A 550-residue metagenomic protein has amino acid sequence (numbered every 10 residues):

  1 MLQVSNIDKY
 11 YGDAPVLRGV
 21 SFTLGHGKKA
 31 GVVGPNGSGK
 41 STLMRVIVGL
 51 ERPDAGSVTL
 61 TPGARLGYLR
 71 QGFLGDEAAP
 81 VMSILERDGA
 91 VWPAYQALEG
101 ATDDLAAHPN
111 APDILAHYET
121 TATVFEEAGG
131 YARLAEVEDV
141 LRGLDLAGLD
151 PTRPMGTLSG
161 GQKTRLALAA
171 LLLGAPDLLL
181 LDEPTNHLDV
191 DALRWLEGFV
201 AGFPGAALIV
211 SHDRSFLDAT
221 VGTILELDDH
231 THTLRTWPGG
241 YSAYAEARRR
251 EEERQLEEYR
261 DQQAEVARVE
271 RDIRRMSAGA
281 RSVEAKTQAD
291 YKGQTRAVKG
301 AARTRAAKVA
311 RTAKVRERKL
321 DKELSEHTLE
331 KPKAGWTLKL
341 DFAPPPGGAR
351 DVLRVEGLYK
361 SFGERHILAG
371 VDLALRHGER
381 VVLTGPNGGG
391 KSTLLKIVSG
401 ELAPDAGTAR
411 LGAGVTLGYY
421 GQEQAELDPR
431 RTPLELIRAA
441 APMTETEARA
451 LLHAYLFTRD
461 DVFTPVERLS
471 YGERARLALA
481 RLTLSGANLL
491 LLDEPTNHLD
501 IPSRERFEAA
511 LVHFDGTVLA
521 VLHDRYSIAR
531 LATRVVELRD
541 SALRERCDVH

Functional and structural regions predicted by a protein language model:
M1-R260, L340-H550: ABC ATP-binding cassette signature C-motif
E77, S277, R281-E284, D428: Short amphipathic alpha-helical interaction/hinge segments
D103-A106, R281-V298: Short E/K-rich amphipathic alpha-helical oligomerization segments
L115, E119, A135, E265-A267 (+2 more regions): An alpha-helix initiation/capping motif
A132, R281-K286, D321-A334: Proline-centered turn/helix-capping motifs that create local helix->coil transitions or kinks
E246, K292-K308: Short, glycine/alanine-rich amphipathic alpha-helical segment that often forms an alpha-turn-alpha hairpin
R248-A280, V309, A313-H327: Intracellular alpha-helical coupling/juxtamembrane segments of multi-pass membrane proteins
A313, E317, K331-V352: Amphipathic heptad-repeat alpha-helical coiled-coil/stalk segments that mediate oligomerization, filament/stalk
